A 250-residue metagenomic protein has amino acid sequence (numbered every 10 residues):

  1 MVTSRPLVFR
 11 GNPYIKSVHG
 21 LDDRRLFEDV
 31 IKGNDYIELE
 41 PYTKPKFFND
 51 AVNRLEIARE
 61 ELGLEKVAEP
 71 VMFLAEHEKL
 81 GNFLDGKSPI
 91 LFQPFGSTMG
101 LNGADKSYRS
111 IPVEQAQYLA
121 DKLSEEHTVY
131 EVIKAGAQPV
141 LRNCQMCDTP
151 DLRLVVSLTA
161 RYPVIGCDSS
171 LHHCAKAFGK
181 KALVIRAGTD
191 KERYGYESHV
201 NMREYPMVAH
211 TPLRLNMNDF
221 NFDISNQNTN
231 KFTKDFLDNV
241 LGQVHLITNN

Functional and structural regions predicted by a protein language model:
M1-N53, L154-V155, Y162, L171-C174: Active-site and donor-binding regions of nucleotide-sugar-utilizing enzymes
N12-R25, V30-Y36, S88, Q138-P150 (+2 more regions): Active-site regions of enzymes building and remodeling cell-envelope glycoconjugates
L26-K32, V155-L158, R193-E197, T211-L213: Short, charged, surface-exposed secondary-structure boundary motifs
E38, F92, G166: Redox-cofactor binding/interface segments in oxidoreductases and associated redox assembly factors
E38-A58, E114, F178-K191: A short, gly/pro- and small-residue-rich
P41-L84, S198-N250: Leloir-type glycosyltransferase catalytic cores
G63-I133, F236-V244: Core catalytic architecture of nucleotide-activated donor-dependent transferases building glycoconjugates
D105-R193, H199-M202: Donor-binding and catalytic core of enzymes assembling or modifying cell-surface/extracellular glycoconjugates
